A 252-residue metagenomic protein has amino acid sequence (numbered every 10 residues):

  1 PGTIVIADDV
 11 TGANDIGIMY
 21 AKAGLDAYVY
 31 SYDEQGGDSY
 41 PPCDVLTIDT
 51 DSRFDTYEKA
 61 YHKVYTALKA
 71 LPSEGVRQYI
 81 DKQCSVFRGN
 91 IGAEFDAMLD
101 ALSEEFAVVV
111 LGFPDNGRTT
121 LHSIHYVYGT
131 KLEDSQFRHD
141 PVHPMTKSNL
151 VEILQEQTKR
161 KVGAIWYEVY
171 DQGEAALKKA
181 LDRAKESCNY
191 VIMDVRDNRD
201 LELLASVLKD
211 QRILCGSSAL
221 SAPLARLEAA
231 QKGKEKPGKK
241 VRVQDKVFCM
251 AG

Functional and structural regions predicted by a protein language model:
P1-G2, D26-Y30, D44, A60 (+3 more regions): Cap/lid and interdomain-hinge subdomains that line or gate substrate/regulatory clefts in soluble alpha/beta enzymes
P1-G24, V29, S52: N-terminal signal-anchor module of multipass membrane proteins
I4-I6, V45-D49, I80, V108-V110 (+4 more regions): Structural motif
G12-I16, N90-I91, L201, P223: Short glycine/serine/threonine-rich phosphate/pyrophosphate-binding segments that cradle anionic phosphate groups
M19-A23, A97, H125-Y126, S206-Q211 (+1 more regions): Short, solvent-exposed amphipathic alpha-helical segments in soluble enzyme and RNA/protein-processing domains
Q35-G37, P114-R118, L220-P223: Short gly/pro/ser/thr-enriched loop/turn and capping motifs at secondary-structure boundaries
C43-Y61: Short, structured active-site "lid" loops
K209-G252: Acidic, glycine-rich loop-and-beta core segments that form the ion-binding/anion-interacting portion of active sites
